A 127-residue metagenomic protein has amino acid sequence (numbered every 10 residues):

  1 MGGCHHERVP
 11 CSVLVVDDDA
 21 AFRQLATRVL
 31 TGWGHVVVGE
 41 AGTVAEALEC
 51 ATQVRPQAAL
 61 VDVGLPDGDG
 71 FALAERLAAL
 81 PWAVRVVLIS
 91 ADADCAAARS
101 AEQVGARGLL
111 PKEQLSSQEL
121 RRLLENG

Functional and structural regions predicted by a protein language model:
M1-S12, S117-G127: Non-catalytic signal-transmission and effector/linker regions of two-component phosphorelay proteins
A20-G39: Two-component/phosphorelay signaling modules centered on CheY-like receiver
E40-A58: Acidic, metal-coordinating helix/loop segments flanking the phosphotransfer/catalytic sites of two-component signaling
T43, D69-A72: Acidic catalytic/metal-coordinating carboxylates
D62, S90: Active-site residues of response regulator receiver
P66: The feature encodes the CheY-like receiver
F71-W82: Short amphipathic alpha-helix used as the core "switch/output" element in two-component signaling
A72, A93-L110, Q114, Q118-R122: Alpha4 helix (beta4-alpha4-beta5 surface) of REC/receiver domains from two-component response regulators
